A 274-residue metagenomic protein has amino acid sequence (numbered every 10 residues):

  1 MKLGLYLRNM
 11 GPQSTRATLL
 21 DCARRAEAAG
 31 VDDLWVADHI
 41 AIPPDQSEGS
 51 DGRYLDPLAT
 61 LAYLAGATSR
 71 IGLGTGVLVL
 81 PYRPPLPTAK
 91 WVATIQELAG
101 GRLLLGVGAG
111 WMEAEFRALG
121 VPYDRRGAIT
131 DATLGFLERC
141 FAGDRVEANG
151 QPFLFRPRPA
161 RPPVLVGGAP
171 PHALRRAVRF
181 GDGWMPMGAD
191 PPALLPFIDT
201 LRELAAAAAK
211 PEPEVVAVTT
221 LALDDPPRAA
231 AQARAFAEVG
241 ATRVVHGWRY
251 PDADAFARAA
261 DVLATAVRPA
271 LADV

Functional and structural regions predicted by a protein language model:
M1-A67, P162, D261-A266, L271-V274: N-terminal beta1-alpha1-beta2 module of alpha/beta enzyme domains
L3-L7, L34-V36, L73-T75, L103-V107 (+4 more regions): Hydrophobic faces of well-ordered beta-strands that scaffold small-molecule active sites in alpha/beta enzyme cores
L5-R16, L78-L86, R161-A169, V216-P227: Active-site mouth loops of central-metabolism enzymes
S14-A26, P87-V92, V166-R176, D224-F236: Short, acidic/polar
L19, P57, L61, P85-T88 (+4 more regions): Aromatic/hydrophobic pocket-lining residues that form the small-molecule binding cavity in soluble enzyme cores
I42-E48, A62, T75, P81-F180 (+3 more regions): Internal, glycine-rich beta/alpha segment that forms the wall or movable "lid" of small-molecule/cofactor binding
A67-R70, A99, V178-M185, G240-R243: Glycine-enriched alpha-helix->loop->beta-strand junction motifs that scaffold or abut catalytic
T130-L137, L194-L201, A253-V274: C-terminal helical cap(s) of enzyme catalytic domains, especially alpha/beta-barrels
